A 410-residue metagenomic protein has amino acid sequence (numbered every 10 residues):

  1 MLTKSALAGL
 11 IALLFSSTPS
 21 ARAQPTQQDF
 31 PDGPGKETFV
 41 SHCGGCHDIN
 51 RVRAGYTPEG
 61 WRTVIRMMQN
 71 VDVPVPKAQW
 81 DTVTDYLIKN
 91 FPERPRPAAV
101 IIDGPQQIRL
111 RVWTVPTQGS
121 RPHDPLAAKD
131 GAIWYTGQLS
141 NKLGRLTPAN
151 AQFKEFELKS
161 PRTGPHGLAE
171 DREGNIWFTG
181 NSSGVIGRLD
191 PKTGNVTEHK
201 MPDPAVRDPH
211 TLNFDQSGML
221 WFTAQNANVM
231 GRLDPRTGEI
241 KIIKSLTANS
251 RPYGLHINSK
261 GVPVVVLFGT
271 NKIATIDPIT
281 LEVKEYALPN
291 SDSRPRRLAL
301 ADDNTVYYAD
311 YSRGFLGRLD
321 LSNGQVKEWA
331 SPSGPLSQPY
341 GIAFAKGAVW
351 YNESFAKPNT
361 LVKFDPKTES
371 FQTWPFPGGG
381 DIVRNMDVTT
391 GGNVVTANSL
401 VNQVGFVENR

Functional and structural regions predicted by a protein language model:
A21-T38, N70: Electrostatic cytochrome c docking/interface patches
V40-N50, V83, L87: The canonical Cys-X-X-Cys-His
V71-A99, G174, G392-V394: C-terminal capping alpha-helices of c-type cytochrome domains
I101-G119: A short helix->beta-strand "capping" segment at the edge of beta-propeller domains
Q118-D130, P161-E173, P204-S217, T247-P263 (+5 more regions): Beta-rich, blade/repeat-based domains predominating in secreted/periplasmic proteins but also intracellular
I133-L139, I176-S182, L220-N226, V264-G269 (+3 more regions): Conserved beta-strand positions in repeat-built beta-propeller and related beta-rich domains
T147-A151, D190-G194, D234-G238, D277-L281 (+3 more regions): Short loop/turn segments that connect beta-strands within beta-propeller blades
G380-R410: Blade-level signature of beta-propeller repeat domains, shared across WD40, Kelch, NHL, RCC1 and BNR/Asp-box propellers
